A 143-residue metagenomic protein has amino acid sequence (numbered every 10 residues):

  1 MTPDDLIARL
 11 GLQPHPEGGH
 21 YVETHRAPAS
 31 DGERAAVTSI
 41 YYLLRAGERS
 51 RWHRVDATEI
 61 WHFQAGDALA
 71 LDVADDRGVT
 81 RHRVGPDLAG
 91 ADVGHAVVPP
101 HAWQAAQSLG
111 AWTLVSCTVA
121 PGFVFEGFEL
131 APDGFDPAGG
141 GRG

Functional and structural regions predicted by a protein language model:
M1-V97, A105-A106, G110-T113, C117-G143: Non-catalytic, conserved peripheral segments adjacent to functional cores
